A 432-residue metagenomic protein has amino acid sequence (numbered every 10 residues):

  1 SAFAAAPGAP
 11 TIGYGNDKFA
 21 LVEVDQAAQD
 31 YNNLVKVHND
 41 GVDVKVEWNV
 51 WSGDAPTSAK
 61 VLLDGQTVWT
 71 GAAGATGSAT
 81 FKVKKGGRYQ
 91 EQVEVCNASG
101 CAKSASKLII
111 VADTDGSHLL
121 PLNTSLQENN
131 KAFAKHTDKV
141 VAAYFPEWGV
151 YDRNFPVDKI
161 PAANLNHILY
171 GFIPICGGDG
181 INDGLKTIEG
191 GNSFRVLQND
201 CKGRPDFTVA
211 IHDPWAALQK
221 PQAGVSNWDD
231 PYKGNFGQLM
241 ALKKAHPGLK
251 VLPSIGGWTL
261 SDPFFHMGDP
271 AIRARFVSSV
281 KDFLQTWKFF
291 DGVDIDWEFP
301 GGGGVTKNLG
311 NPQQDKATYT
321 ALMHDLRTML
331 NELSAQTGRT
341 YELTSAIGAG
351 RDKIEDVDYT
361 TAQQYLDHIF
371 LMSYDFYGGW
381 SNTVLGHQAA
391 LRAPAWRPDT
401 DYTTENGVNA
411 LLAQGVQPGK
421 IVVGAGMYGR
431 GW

Functional and structural regions predicted by a protein language model:
F3-D40: Short, compositionally biased P/S/T/A/G/V-rich stretches that sit at domain boundaries
V42-G53: Conserved aromatic anchor
T57-V61: Short beta-strand elements bearing conserved aromatic residues within extracellular beta-rich modules
V68-A75: Short beta-strand segments within Ig-like beta-sandwich modules, predominantly Fibronectin type-III
T80-Y89, R397: Surface-exposed, short loops/turns at beta-strand junctions within beta-sandwich domains
V111-L284: Glycan-recognition patch characteristic of GH18 chitinases/ENGases and related GlcNAc/peptidoglycan-binding proteins
A142-P146, V150, G180-P205, V209-A210 (+1 more regions): Substrate-binding surface in catalytic domains of secreted glycosidases
